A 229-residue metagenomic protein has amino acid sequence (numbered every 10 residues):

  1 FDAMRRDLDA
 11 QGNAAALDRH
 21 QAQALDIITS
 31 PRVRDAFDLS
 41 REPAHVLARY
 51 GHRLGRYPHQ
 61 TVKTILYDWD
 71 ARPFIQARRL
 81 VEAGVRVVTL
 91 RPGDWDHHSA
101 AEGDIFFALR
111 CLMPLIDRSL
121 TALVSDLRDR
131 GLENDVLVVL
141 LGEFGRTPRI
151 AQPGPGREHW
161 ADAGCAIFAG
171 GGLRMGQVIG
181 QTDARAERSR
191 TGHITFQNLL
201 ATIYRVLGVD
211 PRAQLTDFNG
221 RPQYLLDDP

Functional and structural regions predicted by a protein language model:
F1-P229: Ligand-binding pockets and gating/stacking loops
